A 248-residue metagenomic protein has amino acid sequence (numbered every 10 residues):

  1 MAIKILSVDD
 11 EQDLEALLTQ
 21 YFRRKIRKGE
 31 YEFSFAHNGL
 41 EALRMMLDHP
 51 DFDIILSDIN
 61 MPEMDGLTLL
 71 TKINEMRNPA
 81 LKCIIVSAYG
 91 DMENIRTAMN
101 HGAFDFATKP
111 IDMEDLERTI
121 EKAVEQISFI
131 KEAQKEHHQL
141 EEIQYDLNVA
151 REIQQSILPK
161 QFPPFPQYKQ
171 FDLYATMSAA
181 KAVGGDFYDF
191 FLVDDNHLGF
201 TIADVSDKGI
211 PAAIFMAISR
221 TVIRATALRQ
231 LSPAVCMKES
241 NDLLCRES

Functional and structural regions predicted by a protein language model:
Q12-S34: Two-component/phosphorelay signaling modules centered on CheY-like receiver
T19, F35-I54: Acidic, metal-coordinating helix/loop segments flanking the phosphotransfer/catalytic sites of two-component signaling
N38-E41, D65-T71, G90: Acidic catalytic/metal-coordinating carboxylates
R44, L67-P79, T97: Short amphipathic alpha-helix used as the core "switch/output" element in two-component signaling
M61: Receiver (REC) domain active-site loop signature in two-component systems and cognate sites in sensor histidine kinases
K135-S248: … and, occasionally, acidic/histidine-rich disordered N-termini of signaling adaptors
